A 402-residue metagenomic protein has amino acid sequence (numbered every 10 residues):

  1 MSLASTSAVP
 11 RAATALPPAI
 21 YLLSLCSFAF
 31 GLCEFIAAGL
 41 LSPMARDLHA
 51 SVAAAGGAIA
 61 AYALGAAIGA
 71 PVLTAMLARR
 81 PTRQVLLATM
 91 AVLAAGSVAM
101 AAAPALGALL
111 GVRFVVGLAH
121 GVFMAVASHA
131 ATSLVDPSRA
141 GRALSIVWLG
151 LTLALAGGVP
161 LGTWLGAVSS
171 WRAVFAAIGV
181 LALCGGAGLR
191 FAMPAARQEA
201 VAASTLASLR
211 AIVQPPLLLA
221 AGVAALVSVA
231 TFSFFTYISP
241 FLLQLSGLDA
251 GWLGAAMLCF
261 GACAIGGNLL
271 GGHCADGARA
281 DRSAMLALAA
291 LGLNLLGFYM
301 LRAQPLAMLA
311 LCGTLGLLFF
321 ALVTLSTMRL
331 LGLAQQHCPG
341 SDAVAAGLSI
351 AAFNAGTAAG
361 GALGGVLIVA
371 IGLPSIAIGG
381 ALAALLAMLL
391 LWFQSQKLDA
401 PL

Functional and structural regions predicted by a protein language model:
H49, P81, A102-A108, G247 (+1 more regions): Helix-breaking motifs and short loop linkers at transmembrane-helix boundaries and internal kinks in secondary membrane
I68-L106: Conserved MFS/SLC helix-loop-helix module at the cytosolic interface between two early adjacent transmembrane helices
G69-P81, G267-R279, I368: Helix-to-loop junctions at the C-terminal end of transmembrane segments in multipass secondary transporters
G96, G107-V116, L306-T314: Paired small-residue
L106-A108, P137-P194, Y237-F241, D249: Helix-loop-helix hairpin linking two adjacent transmembrane segments in secondary transporters
V112-G150: Cytoplasmic helix-loop-helix junction between adjacent transmembrane helices in 12-TM secondary transporters
F123-V135, A321-H337: Intracellular juxtamembrane helix-capping segments at the cytosolic ends of symmetry-related transmembrane helices
P339-A370: A late C-terminal transmembrane helix in Major Facilitator Superfamily
